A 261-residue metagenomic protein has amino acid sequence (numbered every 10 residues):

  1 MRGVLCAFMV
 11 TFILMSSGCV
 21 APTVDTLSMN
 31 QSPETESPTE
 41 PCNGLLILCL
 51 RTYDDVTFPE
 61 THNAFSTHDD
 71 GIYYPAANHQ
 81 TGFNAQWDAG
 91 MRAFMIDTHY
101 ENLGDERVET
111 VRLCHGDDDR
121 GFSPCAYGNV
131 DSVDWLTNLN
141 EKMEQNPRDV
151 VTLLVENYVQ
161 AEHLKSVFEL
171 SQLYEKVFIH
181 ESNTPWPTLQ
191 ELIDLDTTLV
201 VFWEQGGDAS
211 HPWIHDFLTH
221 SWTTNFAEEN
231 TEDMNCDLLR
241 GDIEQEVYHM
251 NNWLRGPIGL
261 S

Functional and structural regions predicted by a protein language model:
M1-T35: Secretory targeting signatures
P33-S261: Catalytic cores of phosphodiester-bond hydrolases, prominently lipid phosphodiesterases
